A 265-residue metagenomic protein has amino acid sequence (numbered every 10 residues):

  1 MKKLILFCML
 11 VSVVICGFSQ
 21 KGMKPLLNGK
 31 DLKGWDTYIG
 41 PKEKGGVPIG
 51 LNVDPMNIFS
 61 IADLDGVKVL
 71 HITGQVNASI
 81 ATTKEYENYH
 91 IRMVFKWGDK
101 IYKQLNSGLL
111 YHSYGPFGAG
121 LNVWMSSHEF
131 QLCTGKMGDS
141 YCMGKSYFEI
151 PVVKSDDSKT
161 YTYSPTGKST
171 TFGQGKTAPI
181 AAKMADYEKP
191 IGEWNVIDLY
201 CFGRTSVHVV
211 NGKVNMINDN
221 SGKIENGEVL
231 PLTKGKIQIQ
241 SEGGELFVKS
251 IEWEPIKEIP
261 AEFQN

Functional and structural regions predicted by a protein language model:
M1-K21: Bacterial Sec-dependent N-terminal signal peptides
Q20-N265: Carbohydrate-interacting regions of secretory-pathway proteins
